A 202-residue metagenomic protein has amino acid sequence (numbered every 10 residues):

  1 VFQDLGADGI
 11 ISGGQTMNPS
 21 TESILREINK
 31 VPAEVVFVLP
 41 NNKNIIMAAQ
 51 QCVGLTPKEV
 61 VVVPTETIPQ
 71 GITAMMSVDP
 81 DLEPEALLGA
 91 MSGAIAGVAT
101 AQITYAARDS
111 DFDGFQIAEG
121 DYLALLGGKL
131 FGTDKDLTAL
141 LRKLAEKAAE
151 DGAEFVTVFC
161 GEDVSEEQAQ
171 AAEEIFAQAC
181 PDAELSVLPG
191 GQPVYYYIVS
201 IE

Functional and structural regions predicted by a protein language model:
V1-E202: N-terminal loops that bind phosphate or other acidic moieties and the adjacent beta-alpha structural core
